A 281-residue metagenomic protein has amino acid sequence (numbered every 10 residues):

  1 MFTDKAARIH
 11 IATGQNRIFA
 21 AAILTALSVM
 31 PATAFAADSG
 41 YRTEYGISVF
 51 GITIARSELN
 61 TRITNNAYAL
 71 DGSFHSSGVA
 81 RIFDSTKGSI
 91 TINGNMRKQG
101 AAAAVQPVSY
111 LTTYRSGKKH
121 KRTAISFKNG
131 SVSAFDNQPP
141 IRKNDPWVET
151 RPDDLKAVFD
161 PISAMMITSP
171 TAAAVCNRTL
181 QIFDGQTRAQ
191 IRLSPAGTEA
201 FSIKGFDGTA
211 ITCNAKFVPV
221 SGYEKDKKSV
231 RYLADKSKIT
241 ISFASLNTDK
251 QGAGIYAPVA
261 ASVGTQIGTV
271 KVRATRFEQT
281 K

Functional and structural regions predicted by a protein language model:
M1-Q15: N-terminal secretory signal peptides that target proteins for export/translocation
I11-A12, I23, I167: Extended rod-forming repeat segments used as scaffolds/tethers
T13-G14, I18, S57: Intrinsically disordered, low-complexity serine/threonine-rich segments
A20-M30: Bacterial N-terminal signal peptides
F35-N129, A173-K281: Acidic, serine/threonine-rich low-complexity disordered tracts
N129-P195: A charged, solvent-exposed segment within the mature domains of Sec-exported extracytoplasmic proteins
